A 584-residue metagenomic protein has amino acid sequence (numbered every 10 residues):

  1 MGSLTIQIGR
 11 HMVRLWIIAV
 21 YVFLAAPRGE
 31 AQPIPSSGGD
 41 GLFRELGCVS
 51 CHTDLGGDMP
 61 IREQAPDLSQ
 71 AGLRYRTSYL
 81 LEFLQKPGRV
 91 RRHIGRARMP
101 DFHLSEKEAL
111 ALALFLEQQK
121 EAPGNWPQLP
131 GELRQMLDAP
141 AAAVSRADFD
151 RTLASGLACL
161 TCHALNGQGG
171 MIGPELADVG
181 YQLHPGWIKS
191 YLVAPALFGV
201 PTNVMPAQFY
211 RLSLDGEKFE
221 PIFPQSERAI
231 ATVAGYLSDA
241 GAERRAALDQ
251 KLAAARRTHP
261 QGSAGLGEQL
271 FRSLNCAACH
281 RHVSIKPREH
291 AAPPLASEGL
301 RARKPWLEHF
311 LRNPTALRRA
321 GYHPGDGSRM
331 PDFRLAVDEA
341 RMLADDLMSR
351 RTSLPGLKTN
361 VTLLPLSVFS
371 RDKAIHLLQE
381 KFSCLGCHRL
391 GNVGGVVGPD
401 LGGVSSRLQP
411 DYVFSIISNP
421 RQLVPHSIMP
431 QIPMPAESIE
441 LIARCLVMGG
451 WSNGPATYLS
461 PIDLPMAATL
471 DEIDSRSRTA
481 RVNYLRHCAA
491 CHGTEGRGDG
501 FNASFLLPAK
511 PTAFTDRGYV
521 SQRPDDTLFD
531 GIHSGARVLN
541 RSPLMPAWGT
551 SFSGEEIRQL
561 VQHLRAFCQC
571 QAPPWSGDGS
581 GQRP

Functional and structural regions predicted by a protein language model:
M1-V13: N-terminal secretory signal peptides that target proteins for export/translocation
R14-A25: Bacterial N-terminal signal peptides
P27-R44, K120-A154, G241-R272, R351-Q379 (+2 more regions): Electrostatic cytochrome c docking/interface patches
Q32-P33, S50, G56-E121, N166-A242 (+4 more regions): Extracytoplasmic electron-transfer domains, predominantly the class I c-type cytochrome c fold
G47, A158, N275, S383 (+1 more regions): The −1 position to Zn-ligating cysteines in a subset of zinc-ribbon hairpins
S50, T161, A278, G386 (+1 more regions): Short, cysteine/histidine-rich loop/knuckle motifs that typically chelate Zn2+
T53, A164, R281, R389 (+1 more regions): Short Cys/His-rich local motifs and their 1-3 flanking residues in nucleic-acid-associated proteins and small
M448-R476, A489-T515: Accessory recognition modules or surfaces
